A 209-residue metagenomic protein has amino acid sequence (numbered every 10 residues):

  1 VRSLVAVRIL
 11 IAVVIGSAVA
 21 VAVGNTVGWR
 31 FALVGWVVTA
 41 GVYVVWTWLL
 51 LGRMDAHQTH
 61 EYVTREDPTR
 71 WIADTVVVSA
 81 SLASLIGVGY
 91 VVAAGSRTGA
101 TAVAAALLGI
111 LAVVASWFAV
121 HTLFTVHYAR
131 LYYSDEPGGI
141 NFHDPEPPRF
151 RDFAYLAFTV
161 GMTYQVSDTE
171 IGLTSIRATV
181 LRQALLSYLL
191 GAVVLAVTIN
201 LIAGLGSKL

Functional and structural regions predicted by a protein language model:
R2-G24, L82: The first (N-terminal) embedded transmembrane alpha-helix
I15, D74-Y90, Y155-T159, V194: Hydrophobic alpha-helical transmembrane segments of multi-pass integral membrane proteins
V27-Y43, A104-V120: Alpha-helical transmembrane segments
Y43-A56, T122-S134: Membrane-water interface of transmembrane alpha-helices
T59-S79: Juxtamembrane helix-capping/reentrant segments at transmembrane boundaries
S81-A102, V160-T174: Alpha-helical transmembrane segments and their membrane-interface junctions in multi-pass membrane proteins
R130-L173: Membrane-proximal soluble regions of multi-pass membrane proteins
D152, L156-T159, T169-S207: Pore domain of cation channels
